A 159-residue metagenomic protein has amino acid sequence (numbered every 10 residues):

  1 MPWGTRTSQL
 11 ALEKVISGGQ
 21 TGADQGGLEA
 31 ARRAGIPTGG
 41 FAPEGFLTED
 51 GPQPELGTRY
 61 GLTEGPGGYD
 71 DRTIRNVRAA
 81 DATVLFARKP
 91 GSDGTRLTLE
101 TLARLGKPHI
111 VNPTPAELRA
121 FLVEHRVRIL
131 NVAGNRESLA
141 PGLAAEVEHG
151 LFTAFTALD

Functional and structural regions predicted by a protein language model:
P2-L130, R136-F155: Acidic/glycine-enriched connector segments
